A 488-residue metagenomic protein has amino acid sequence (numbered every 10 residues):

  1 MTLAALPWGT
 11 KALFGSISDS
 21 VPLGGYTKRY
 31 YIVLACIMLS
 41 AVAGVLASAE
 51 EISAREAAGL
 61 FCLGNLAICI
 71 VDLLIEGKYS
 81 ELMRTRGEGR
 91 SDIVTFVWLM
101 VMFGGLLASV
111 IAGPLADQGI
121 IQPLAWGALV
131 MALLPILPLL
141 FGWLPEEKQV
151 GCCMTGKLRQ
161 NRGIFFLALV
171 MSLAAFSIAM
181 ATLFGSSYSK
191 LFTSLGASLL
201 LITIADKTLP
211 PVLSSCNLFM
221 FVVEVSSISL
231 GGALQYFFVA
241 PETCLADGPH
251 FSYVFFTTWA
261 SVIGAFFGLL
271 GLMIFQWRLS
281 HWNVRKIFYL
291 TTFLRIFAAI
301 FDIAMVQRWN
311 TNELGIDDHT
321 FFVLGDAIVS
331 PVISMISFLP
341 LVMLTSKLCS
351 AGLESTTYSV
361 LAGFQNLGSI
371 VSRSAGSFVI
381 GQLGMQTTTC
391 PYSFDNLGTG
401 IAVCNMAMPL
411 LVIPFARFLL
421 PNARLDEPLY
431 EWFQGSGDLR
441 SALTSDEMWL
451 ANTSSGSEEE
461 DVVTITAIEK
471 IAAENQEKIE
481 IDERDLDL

Functional and structural regions predicted by a protein language model:
A4-A12, I68, E88-A116, A260-F267 (+1 more regions): Glycine-rich segments within core transmembrane alpha-helices of 12-TM secondary carriers
P7-F14, L195-I204, F256-W282, L290-I303 (+1 more regions): Transmembrane alpha-helices of Major Facilitator/SLC transporters
G25-V33, P114-A132, A181-T193, N283-I287 (+1 more regions): A membrane-interface helix-boundary motif in multi-pass transporters
V33-I52, F293-I316: C-terminal ends and interior cores of transmembrane alpha-helices in multi-pass membrane transporters/permeases
A41, E50-I52, E56-A57, R84-Q235 (+2 more regions): Intracellular loop-helix junctions on the cytosolic face of multi-pass helical membrane proteins
I68-R84, S334-T356: Intracellular juxtamembrane helix-capping segments at the cytosolic ends of symmetry-related transmembrane helices
I75, Y79, S229-F238, E242-A246 (+2 more regions): Hydrophobic/aromatic end-of-helix segments at the C-terminal termini of transmembrane alpha-helices
S80, R84-V97, Y253-V254, T320-F321 (+1 more regions): Loop-to-transmembrane helix entry/capping segments in MFS-fold secondary transporters and related SLC/MFSD carriers
